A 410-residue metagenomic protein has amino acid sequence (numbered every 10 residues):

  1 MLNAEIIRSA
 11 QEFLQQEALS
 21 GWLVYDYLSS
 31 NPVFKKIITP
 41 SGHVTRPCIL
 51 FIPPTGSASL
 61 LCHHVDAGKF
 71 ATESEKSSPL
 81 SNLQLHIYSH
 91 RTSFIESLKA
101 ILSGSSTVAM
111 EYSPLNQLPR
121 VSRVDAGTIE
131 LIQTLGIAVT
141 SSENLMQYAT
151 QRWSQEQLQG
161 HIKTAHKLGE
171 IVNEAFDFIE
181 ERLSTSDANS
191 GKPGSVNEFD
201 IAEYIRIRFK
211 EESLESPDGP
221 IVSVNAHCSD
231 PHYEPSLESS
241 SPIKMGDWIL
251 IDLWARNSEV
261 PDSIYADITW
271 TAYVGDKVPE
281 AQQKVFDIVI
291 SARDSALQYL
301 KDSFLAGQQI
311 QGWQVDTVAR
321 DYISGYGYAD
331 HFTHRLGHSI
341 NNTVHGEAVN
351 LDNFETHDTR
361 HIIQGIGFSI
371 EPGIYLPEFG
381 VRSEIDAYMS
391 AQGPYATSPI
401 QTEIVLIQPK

Functional and structural regions predicted by a protein language model:
M1-K410: Active-site neighborhoods and metal-handling regions in enzymes and metal-associated proteins
